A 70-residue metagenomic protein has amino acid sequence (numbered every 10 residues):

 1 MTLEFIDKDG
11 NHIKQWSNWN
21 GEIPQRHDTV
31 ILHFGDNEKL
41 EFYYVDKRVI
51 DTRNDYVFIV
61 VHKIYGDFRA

Functional and structural regions predicted by a protein language model:
M1-I13: Short, basic/aromatic beta-hairpin or loop at an interaction surface
I13-N20: Short alpha-helix capping/helix-loop boundary micro-motifs
F34-G35: Short, surface-exposed secondary-structure boundary micro-motifs
K39-I50: Short beta-strand-centered aromatic/proline hotspots
D51-K63: Short, solvent-exposed secondary-structure boundary/capping segments
Y65-A70: Short acidic DE-rich linear segments
